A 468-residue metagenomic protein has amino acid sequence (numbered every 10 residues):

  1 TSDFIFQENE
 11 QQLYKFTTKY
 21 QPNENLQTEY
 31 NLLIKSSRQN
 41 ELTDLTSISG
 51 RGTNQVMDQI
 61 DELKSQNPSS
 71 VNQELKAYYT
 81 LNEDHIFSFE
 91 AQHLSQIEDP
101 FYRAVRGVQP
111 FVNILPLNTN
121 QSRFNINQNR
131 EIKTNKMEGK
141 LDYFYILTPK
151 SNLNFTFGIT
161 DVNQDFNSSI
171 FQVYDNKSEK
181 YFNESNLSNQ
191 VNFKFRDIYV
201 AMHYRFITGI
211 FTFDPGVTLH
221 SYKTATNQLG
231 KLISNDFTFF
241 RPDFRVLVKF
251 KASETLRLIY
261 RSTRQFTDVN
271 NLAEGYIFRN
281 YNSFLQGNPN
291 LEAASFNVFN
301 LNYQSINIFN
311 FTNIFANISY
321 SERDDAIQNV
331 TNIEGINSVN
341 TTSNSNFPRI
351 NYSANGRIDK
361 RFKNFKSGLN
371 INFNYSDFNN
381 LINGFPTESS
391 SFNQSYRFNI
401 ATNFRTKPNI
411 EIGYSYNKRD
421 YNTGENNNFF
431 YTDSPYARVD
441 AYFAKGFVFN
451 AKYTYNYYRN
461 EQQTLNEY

Functional and structural regions predicted by a protein language model:
T1-Y468: Primarily recognizes Gram-negative and organellar outer-membrane beta-barrels
